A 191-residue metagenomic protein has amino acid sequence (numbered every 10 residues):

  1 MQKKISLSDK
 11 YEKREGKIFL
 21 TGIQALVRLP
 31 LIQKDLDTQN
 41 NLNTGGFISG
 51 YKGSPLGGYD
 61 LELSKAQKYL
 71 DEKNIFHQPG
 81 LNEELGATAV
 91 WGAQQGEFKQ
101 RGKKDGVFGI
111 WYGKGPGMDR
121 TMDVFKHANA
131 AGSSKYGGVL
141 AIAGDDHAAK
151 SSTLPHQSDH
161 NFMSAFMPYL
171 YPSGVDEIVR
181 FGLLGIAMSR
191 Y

Functional and structural regions predicted by a protein language model:
M1-V175: Thiamine diphosphate
Y171-Y191: Structural signature of the thiamine diphosphate
